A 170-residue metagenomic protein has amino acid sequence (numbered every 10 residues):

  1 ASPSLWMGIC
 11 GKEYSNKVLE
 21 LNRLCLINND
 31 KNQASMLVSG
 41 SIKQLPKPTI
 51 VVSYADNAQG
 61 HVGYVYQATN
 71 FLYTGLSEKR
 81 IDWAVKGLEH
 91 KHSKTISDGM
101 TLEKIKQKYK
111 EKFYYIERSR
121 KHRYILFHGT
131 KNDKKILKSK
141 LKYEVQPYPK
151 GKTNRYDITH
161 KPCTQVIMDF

Functional and structural regions predicted by a protein language model:
S2-Y114, L126: Acyl-donor binding region in acyl/amide transferases
V51, E89, K121-Y124, D133 (+2 more regions): Extended charged
K106-Y143: Long, intrinsically disordered, low-complexity Ser/Thr/Pro-rich regulatory/activation regions of nuclear proteins
L137-F170: Short, cationic low-complexity segments
